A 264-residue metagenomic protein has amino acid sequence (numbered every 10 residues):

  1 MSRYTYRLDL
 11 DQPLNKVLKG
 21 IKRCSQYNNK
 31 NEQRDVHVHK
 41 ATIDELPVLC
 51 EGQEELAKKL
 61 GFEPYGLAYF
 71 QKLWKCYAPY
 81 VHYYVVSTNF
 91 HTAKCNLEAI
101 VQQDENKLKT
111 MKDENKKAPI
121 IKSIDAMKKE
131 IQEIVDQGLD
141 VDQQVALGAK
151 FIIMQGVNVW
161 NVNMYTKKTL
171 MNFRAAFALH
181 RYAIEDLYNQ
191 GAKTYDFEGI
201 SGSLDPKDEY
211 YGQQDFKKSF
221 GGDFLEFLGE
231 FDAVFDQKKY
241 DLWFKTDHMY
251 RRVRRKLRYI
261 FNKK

Functional and structural regions predicted by a protein language model:
M1, E133, L139-A149, I153-F220: Acyl-donor binding region in acyl/amide transferases
M1-M171: A conserved beta-strand-loop-helix scaffold within acyl/acetyltransferase catalytic domains
M1-N15, Q190-K264: Active-site/acyl-donor-binding loops of N-acyltransferases
K30-R34, F62-G66, K109-K112, A175-F177 (+3 more regions): Glycine-rich loops and low-complexity Gly/Arg-rich segments that provide flexible linkers or classic glycine-based
D35-K40, A68-K72, N115-K117, H180-I184 (+3 more regions): Short C-terminal domain-edge/linker segments immediately following a structured domain
H39-E45, K72-A78, I120-S123, L187-N189 (+3 more regions): Low-complexity, flexible helical/coil segments
